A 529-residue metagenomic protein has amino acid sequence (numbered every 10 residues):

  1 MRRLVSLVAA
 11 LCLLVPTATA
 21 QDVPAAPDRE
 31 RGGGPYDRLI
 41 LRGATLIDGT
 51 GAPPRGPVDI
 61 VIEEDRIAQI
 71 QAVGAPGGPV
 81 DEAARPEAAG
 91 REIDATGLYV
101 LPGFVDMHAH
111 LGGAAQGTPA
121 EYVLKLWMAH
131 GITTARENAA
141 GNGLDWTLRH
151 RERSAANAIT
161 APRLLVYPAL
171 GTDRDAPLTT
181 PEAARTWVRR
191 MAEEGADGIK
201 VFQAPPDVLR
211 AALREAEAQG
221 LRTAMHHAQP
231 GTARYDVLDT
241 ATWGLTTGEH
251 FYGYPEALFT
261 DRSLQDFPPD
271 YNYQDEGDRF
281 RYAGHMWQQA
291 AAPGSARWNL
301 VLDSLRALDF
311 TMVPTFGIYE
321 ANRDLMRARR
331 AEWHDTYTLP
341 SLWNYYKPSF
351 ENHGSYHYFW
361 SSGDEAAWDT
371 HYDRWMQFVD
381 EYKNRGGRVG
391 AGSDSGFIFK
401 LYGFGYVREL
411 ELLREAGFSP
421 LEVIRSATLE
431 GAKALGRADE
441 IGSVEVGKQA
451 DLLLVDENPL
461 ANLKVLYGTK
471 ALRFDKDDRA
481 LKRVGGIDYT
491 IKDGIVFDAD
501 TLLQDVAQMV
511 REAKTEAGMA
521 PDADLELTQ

Functional and structural regions predicted by a protein language model:
S6-P16: Bacterial N-terminal signal peptides
V23-D37, L46, T50-L101: Histidine-rich, glycine-flanked metal-binding segment
G43, L98, F104-G112, H226 (+2 more regions): Histidine-centered divalent metal-coordination motifs
A44, H357-A367, Y372, Q377 (+3 more regions): C-terminal helical cap
R85-A158, A176-E182, Y235-A241, G253: Metal-associated gating/positioning segment near the N- to mid-region
V123-L144, A161-G171, A192-A204, L213 (+4 more regions): Divalent metal-dependent hydrolysis catalytic cores, especially in the metallo-beta-lactamase
W187-D197, T246, Y254-A416, A507-Q529: Active-site neighborhoods of metal-dependent hydrolases
Q449-Q504: C-terminal cap of metal-dependent C-N hydrolases
